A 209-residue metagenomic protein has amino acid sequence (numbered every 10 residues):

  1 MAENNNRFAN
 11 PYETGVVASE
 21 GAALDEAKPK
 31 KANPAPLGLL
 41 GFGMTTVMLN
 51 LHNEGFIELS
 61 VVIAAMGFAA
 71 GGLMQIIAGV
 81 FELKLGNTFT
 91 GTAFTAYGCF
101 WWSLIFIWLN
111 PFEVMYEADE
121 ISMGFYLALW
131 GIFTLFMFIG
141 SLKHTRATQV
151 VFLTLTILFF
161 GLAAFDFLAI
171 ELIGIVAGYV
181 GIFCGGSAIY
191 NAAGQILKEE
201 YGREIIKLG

Functional and structural regions predicted by a protein language model:
M1-A78, E82: N-terminal topogenic module of multi-pass integral membrane proteins
H52, I77-K84, S103-M115, F133-G140: Membrane-helix exit/interface motif
L59-G72, Y116-L129, V151-F152, G178-I182: Structural signature of hydrophobic alpha-helical transmembrane segments
I76-F100: Membrane helical hairpin/interfacial module
F81-F89, I139-V150: Membrane-helix interface "capping/anchor" motifs
T95, C99-F125: Helix-adjacent hinge/juxtasegments
F125-F136, R146-F167, I173-G194: Alpha-helical membrane segments in multi-pass integral membrane proteins
G202-G209: Short, highly charged, low-complexity non-transmembrane loops/tails of multi-pass membrane proteins
